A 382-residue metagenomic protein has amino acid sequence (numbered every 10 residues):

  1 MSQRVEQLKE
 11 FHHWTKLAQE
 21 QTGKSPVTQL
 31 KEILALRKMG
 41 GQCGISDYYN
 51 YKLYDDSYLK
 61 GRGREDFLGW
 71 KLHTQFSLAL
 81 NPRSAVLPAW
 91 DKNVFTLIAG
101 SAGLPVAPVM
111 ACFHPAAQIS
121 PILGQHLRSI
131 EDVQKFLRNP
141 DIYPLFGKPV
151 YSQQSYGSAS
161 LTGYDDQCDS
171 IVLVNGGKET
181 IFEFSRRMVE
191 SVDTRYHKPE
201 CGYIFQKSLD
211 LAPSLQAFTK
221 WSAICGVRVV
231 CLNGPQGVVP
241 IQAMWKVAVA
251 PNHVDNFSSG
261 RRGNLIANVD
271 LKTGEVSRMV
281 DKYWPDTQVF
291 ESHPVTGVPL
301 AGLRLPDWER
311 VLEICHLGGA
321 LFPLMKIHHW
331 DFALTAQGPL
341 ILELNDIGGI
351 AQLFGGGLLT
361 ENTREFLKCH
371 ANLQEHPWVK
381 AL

Functional and structural regions predicted by a protein language model:
L8-I142, Y151-Q153, C315: Conserved N-proximal alpha/beta basic substrate-recognition cap immediately N-terminal to, or forming the N-lobe
K92-I224: Active-site nucleotide/adenylate-binding loops and adjacent lid/helix of ATP-dependent enzymes
F113, P149-Y151, D165, K207-D210 (+4 more regions): Short, flexible loop/turn elements at secondary-structure junctions
I142-P144, E200-G202, I224-R228, P240 (+2 more regions): Extracellular structured ligand-interaction cores
Q153, T162-Q167, N233-G237, L271-T273 (+1 more regions): Short acidic-glycine loop/turn motifs at beta-strand connectors
E179-V192, F218-E313: ATP-dependent carboxylate/phosphate-activation module, predominantly the ATP-grasp catalytic core and closely related
P285-I327, L334-L382: C-terminal active-site "lid" helix and adjoining low-complexity regulatory extension at the edge of ATP-using catalytic
